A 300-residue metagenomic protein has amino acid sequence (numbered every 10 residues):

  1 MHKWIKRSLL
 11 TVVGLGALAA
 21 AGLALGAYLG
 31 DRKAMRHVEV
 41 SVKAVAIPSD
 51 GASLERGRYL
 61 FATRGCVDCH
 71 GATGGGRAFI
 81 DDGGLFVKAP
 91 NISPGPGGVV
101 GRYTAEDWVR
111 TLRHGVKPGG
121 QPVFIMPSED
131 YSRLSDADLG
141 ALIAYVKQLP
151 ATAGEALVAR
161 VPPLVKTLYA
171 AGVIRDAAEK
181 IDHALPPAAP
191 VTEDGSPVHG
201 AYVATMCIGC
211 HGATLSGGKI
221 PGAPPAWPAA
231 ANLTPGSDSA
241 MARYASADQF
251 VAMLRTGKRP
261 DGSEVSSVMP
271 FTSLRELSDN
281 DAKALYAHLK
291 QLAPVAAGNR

Functional and structural regions predicted by a protein language model:
H2-H37: N-terminal type II signal-anchor transmembrane helix that functions as the membrane-insertion/stop-transfer segment
H37-A62, A171-A204, S239: Electrostatic cytochrome c docking/interface patches
E55-G101: Extracytoplasmic/periplasmic/luminal assembly and interaction segments in envelope/secretory/respiratory proteins
G57, T63-T73, W108, L142 (+4 more regions): The canonical Cys-X-X-Cys-His
C69-G75, R113, P127, K147-Q148 (+2 more regions): Detector for the c-type heme attachment site
V87-D107, E129-L139, A213, P228-M253 (+1 more regions): Electron-transfer interface patches adjacent to heme c in soluble/periplasmic c-type cytochromes and di-/multiheme
G154-Y169: Extended, well-folded interaction surfaces typified by the phenylalanyl-tRNA synthetase beta subunit core
P187-N232, G236-S237: Flexible, glycine-rich surface segments
